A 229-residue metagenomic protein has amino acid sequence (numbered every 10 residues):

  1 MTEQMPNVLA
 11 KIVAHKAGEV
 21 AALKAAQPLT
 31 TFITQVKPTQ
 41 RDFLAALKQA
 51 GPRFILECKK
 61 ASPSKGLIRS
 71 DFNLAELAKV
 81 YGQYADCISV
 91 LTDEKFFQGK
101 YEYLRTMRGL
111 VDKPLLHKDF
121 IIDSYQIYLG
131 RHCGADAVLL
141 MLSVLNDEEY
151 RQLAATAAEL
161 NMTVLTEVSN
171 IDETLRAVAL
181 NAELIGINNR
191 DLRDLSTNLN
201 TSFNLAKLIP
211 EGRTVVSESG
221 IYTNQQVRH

Functional and structural regions predicted by a protein language model:
T2-D71: An N-cap/entry alpha-helix motif that binds or orients negatively charged groups
I12, L56, Y81, I88 (+3 more regions): Conserved, mostly hydrophobic/aromatic
P38-P52, Q98-F120, L142, Y150-E167 (+1 more regions): Alpha-helix-loop-beta-strand connector modules within alpha/beta enzyme cores
I55-N73, P114-I122, T163-V168, V216-I221: Active-site mouth loops of central-metabolism enzymes
I68-K118: Glycine-rich active-site/cofactor-binding loop and its immediate structural neighborhood
Y84-A85, L110-K113, H132-V138, A158-M162 (+2 more regions): Glycine-enriched alpha-helix->loop->beta-strand junction motifs that scaffold or abut catalytic
I122-G134, S169-N181, S217-H229: Catalytic cores of alpha/beta
A179-H229: Active-site/ligand-binding-proximal alpha/beta "capping" segment
